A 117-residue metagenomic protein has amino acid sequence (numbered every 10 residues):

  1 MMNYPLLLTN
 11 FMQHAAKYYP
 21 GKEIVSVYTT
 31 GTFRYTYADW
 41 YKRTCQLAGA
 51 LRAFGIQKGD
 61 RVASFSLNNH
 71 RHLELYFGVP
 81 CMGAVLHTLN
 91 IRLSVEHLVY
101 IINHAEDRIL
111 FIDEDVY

Functional and structural regions predicted by a protein language model:
M1-N3, D39-W40, H87-L89: Short, flexible loop segments at the rims of nucleotide/cofactor-binding pockets, characterized by
N3-V25, K42: A short N-terminal helical cap/helix-turn-helix that marks the beginning of AMP-binding/adenylate-forming
Y4, H14, F33-R34, P80 (+1 more regions): Ligand-binding pocket scaffold of soluble enzyme catalytic domains
P5, F65, L110-D113: Active-site-adjacent beta-strand anchor residues
N10-Q13, A53-F54, C81-Y117: Structural core segment of the AMP-binding/adenylate-forming
Y19-P20, T30, A84-L86: Residue-level signal for pocket-adjacent positions within structured domains
I24-F77, S94-V99, N103: Conserved AMP-binding/adenylate-forming core of the ANL superfamily
